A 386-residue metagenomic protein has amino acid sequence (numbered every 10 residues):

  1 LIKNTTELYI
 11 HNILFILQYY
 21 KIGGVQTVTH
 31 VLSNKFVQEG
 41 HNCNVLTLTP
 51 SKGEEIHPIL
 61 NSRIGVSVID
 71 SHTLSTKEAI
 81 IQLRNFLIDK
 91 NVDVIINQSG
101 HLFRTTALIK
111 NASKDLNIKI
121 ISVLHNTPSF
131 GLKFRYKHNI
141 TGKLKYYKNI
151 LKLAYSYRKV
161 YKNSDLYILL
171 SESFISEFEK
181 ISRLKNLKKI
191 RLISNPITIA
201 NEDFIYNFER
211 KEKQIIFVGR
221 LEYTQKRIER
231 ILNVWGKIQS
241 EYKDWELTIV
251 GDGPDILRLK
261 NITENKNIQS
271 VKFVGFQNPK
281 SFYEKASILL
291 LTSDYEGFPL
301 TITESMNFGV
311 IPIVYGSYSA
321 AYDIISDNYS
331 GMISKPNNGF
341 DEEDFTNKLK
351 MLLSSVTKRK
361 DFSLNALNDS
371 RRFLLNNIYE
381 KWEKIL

Functional and structural regions predicted by a protein language model:
F15-I22, K35-K77, F174, K188 (+1 more regions): N-terminal strand-loop element at the rim of the active site of nucleotide-sugar-dependent glycosyltransferases
Q26-V31, K213, E222-K237, P254-L257: A conserved mid-protein helix/loop that constitutes part of the nucleotide-sugar donor-binding site
G65, L257-F276: Nucleotide-activated donor-binding/catalytic signature segment of Leloir-type glycosyltransferases, i.e., the conserved
N97-F103, L124-T127: Short His-centered aromatic/hydrophobic patch
K143-Y167: Membrane-proximal helix-turn-helix segments that form the acceptor-binding/catalytic region of lipid-linked
D294: Aromatic "clamp/platform" in nucleotide-sugar-dependent glycosyltransferases that forms part of the donor/acceptor
I311-Y315, A320, I325: Short hydrophobic beta-strand element within catalytic cores of glycosyltransferases and related nucleotide-activated
Y322-K350: Change "using UDP/GDP/dTDP sugars" to "using nucleotide sugars
